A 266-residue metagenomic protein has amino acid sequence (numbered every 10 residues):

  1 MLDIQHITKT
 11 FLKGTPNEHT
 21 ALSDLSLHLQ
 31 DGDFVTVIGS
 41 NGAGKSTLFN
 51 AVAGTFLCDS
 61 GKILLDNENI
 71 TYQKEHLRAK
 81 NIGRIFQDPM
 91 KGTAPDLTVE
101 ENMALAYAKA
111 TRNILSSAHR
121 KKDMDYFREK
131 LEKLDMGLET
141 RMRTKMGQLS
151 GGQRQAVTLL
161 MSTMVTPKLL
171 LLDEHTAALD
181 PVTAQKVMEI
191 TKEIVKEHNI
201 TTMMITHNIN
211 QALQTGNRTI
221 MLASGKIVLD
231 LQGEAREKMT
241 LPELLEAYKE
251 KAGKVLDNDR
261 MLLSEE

Functional and structural regions predicted by a protein language model:
M1, T10-D24, K74: A short, flexible loop at the N-terminus of ABC-type nucleotide-binding domains that lies
T15, N69-G83, K91, N113-R120 (+1 more regions): ABC ATPase NBD coupling module
I38-S40: The feature captures the beta-strand-to-loop junction immediately N-terminal to the Walker
A53: Helix-to-loop junction immediately C-terminal to a conserved catalytic motif
G61-N69, L229-L231: Conserved ABC transporter NBD signature motif
S162-T163: ABC ATPase C-loop
T206-H207: H-loop/switch region of ABC-family ATPase nucleotide-binding domains
E237-E266: ABC ATPase nucleotide-binding domains
